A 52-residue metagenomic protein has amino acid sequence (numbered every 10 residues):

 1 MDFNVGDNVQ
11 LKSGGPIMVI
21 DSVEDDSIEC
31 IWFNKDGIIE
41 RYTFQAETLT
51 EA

Functional and structural regions predicted by a protein language model:
N8, K12-A52: Basic/aromatic-rich interaction segments and small domains that mediate binding to polyanionic partners
